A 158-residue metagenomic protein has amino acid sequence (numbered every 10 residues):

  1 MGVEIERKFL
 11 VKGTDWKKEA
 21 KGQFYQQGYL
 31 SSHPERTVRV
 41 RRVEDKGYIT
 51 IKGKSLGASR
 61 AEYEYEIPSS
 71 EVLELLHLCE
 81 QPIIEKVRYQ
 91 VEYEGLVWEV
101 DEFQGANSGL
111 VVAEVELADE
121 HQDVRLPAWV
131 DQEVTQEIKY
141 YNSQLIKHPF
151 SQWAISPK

Functional and structural regions predicted by a protein language model:
M1-K158: Phosphate-end processing signature that detects enzymes handling 5′-triphosphorylated RNA and polyphosphate
